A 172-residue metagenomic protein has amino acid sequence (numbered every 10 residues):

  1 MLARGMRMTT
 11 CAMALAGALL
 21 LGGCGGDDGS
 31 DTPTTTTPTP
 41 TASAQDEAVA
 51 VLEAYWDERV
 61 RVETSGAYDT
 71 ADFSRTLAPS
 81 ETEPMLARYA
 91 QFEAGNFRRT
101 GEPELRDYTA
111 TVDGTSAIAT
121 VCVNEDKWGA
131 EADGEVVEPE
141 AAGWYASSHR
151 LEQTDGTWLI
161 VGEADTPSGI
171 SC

Functional and structural regions predicted by a protein language model:
M1-M13: Bacterial N-terminal signal peptides that target proteins for export
L15-G17: Active-site-proximal loop/hinge segments that shape catalytic or ion-binding/gating pockets
L20-G23: C-terminal motif of bacterial Sec signal peptides marking the signal peptidase cleavage site
G25, V121-V123, S171: Sequence contexts marking disulfide-bonded cysteines in secreted/extracellular proteins
G26-T37: Bacterial Sec signal peptide processing site at the extreme N-terminus
T39-R98: Core segments of small alpha/beta cavity-forming domains
A94-G134: Surface-exposed, charged secondary-structure patches
I118, E138-C172: Short beta-strand edge/turn micro-motifs at domain boundaries
